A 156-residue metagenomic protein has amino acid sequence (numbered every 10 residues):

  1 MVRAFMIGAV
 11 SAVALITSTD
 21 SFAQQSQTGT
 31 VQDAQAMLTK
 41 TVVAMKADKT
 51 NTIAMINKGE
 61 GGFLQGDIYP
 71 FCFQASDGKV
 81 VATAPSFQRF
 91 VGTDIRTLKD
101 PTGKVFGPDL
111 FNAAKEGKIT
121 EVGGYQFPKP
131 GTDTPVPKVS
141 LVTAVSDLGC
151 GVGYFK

Functional and structural regions predicted by a protein language model:
V2-K156: N-terminal membrane-sensor/transducer module of prokaryotic signaling receptors
